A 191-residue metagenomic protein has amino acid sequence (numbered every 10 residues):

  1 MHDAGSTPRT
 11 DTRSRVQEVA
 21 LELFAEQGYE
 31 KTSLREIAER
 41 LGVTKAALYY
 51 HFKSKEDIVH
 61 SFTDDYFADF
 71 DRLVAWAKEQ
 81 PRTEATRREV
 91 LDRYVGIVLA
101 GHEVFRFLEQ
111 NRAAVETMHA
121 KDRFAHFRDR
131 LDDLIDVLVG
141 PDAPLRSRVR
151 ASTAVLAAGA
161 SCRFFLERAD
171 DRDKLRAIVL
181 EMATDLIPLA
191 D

Functional and structural regions predicted by a protein language model:
M1-D11, F164, R168, D191: N-terminal intrinsically disordered/low-complexity leader segments
R15, V19, L23-D57, S61: Helix-turn-helix
S61, V74-R106: Hydrophobic alpha-helical connector segments
D64-D71: Short, basic, alpha-helical segments at the C-terminal edge of helix-turn-helix-like DNA-binding modules
D71, E116-S152, A177: Amphipathic alpha-helical packing segments from all-alpha helical-bundle domains
R106-E109, T117: Short, hydrophobic secondary-structure boundary micro-motifs
P144-L166, R172-L186: Hydrophobic alpha-helical segments that form the core of small-molecule binding pockets and/or dimer interfaces
